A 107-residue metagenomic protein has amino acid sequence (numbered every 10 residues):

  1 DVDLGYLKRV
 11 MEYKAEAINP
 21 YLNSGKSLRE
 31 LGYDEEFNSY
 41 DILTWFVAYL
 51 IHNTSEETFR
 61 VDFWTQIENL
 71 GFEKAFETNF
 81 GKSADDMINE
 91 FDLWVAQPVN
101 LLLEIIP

Functional and structural regions predicted by a protein language model:
D1-P107: Acidic/His/Gly-enriched intrinsically disordered linker/tail segments that often contain short helix/coil "MoRF-like"
